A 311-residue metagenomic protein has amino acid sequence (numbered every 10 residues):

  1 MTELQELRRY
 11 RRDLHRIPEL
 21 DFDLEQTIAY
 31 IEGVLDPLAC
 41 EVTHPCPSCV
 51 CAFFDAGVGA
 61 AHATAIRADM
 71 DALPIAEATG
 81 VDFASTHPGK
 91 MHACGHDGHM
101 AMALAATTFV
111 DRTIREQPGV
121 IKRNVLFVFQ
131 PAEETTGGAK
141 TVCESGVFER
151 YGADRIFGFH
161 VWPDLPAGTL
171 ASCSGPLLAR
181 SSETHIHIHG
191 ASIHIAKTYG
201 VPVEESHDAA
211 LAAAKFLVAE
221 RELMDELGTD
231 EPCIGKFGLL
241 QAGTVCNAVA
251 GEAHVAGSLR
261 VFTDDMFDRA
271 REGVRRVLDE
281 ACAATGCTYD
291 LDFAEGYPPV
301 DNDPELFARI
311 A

Functional and structural regions predicted by a protein language model:
M1-H92, D97, A101, T108-R123: Acidic/His- and Gly-rich active-site-bordering loop/insert found across diverse amide/peptide-bond hydrolases
M1-R12, R16-P18, I188, D208-L211 (+2 more regions): N-terminal hydrophobic/helix-forming segments and targeting peptides
R9-D13, A84-G89, T141, H187-I195 (+2 more regions): A short small-residue
L14, I66, H96, F127 (+4 more regions): Divalent metal-coordination and catalytic microenvironments
E19, D69-D71, A132, W162 (+2 more regions): Active-site beta-loop-alpha junctions enriched in small/polar residues
C51, A65-R67, L126, E183-H187 (+2 more regions): Beta-strand secondary-structure signal
F53, L73, G80-M91, G98 (+2 more regions): Histidine/acidic-residue-rich, glycine-tolerant segments that coordinate divalent metal ions
I195, G200-V203, A210-A311: Metal-dependent amide/peptide-bond hydrolase catalytic core, centered on the "pita-bread" metallohydrolase fold
